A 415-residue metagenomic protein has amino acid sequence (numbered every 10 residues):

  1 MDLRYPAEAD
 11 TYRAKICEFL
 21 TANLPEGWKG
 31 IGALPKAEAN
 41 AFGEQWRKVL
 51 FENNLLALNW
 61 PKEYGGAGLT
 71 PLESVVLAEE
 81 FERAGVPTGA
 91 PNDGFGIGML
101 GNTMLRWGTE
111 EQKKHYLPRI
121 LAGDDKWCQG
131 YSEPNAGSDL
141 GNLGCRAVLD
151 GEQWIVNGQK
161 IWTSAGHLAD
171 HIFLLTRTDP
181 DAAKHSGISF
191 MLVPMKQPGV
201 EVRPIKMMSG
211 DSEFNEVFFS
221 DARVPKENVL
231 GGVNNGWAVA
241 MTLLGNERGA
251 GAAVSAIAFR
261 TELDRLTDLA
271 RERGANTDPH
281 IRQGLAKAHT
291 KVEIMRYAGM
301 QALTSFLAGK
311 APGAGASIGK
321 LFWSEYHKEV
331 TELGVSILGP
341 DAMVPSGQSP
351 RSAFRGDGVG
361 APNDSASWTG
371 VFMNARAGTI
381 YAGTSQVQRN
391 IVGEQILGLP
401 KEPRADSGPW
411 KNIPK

Functional and structural regions predicted by a protein language model:
W28-A37, A275, P279-R282, E293-V359: C-terminal helix-coil-helix/basic helical segment that borders enzyme active sites and/or dimer interfaces and provides
R47, F51-K114, P118-G123, A165-H171 (+6 more regions): Internal helix-loop-helix
L72, V76-E80, M99, V239-N246 (+2 more regions): Glycine-rich phosphate/cofactor-binding loops in nucleotide/flavin-utilizing enzymes
G123-Y131, L175: A short, Trp-centered hydrophobic/proline-enriched beta-strand micro-motif
S138-D139, W154: Hydrophobic, small-residue-rich alpha-helical packing segments that form membrane-like cores
C145-V148: A structural signal for short hydrophobic beta-strand segments in well-ordered beta-sheet cores
E152-Q153, N157-R203: A short core secondary-structure module
V200-Y297, S305, G378, K411-P414: Glycine-rich beta->alpha junctions and the first turn(s) of the following alpha-helix
